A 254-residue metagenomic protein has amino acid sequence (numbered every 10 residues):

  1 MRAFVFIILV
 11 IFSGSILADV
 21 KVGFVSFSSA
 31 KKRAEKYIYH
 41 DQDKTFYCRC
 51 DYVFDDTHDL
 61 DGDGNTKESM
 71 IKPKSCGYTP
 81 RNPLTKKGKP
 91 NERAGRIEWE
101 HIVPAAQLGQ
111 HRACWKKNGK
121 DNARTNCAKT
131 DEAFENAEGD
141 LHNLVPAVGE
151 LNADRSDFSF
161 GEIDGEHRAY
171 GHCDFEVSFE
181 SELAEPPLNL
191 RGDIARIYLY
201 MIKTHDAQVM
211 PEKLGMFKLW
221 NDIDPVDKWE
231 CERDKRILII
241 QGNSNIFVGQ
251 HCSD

Functional and structural regions predicted by a protein language model:
M1-R2, T66-K67, T130, M210: Serine/threonine-rich low-complexity intrinsically disordered regions
A3-G95, A113-W115, G119, D140 (+2 more regions): Nuclease and nuclease-like effector domains acting on nucleic acids or nucleotide cofactors
K86-D254: Domain-level detector of nuclease and nuclease-like folds in predominantly extracellular/periplasmic contexts
